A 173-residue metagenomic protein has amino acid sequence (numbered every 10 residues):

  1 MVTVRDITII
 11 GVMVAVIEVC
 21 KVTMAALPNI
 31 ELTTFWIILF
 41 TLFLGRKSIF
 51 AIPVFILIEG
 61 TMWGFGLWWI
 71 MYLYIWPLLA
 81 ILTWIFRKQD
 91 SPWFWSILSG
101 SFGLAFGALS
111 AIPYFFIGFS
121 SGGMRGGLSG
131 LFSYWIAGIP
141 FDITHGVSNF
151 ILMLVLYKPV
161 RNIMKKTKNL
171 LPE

Functional and structural regions predicted by a protein language model:
M1-D6, L27-P28, R87-Q89, R125-F132: Helix-boundary and loop/linker segments of multi-pass membrane transporters
M1-F43, K47-A51: Hydrophobic transmembrane alpha-helices
T8, V12, V16, F50 (+4 more regions): Alpha-helical membrane-protein architecture signal
E18-E31, V54-Q89, G118: Interfacial aromatic-anchored transmembrane helix boundaries in multi-pass membrane proteins
I37-L44, L78-I85, L104: Alpha-helical transmembrane segments and their membrane-interface exit regions
I49-G60, F94-L104: Central hydrophobic cores of alpha-helical transmembrane segments in multi-pass integral membrane proteins
W69-I70, S91-E173: Membrane-embedded alpha-helical hairpins and interfacial helices in multi-pass inner-membrane proteins
